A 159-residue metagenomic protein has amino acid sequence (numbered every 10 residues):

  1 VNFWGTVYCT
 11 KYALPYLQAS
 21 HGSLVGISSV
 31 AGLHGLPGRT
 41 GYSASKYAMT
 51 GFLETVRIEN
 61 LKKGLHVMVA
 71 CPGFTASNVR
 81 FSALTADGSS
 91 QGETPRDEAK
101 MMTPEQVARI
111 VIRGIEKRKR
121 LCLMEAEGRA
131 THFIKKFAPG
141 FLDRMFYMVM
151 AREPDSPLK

Functional and structural regions predicted by a protein language model:
T10, S45: Active-site helix of classical SDR
Y12-H21: A short helix-coil junction within the Rossmann-fold of NAD(P)-dependent oxidoreductases
Y16, H34, T55-H66: Active-site-adjacent segment of SDR/Rossmann-fold oxidoreductases
H21, H34-T40: Active-site loop immediately N-terminal to the catalytic Tyr-X3-Lys motif of short-chain dehydrogenase/reductase
S29: Residue(s) in the substrate-gating loop at a strand-loop-helix junction that position the organic substrate next
K62-A126: SDR active-site lid
K119-R152: A transmembrane-helix-recognition feature enriched in membrane-embedded lipid enzymes and envelope glyco-/phospholipid
